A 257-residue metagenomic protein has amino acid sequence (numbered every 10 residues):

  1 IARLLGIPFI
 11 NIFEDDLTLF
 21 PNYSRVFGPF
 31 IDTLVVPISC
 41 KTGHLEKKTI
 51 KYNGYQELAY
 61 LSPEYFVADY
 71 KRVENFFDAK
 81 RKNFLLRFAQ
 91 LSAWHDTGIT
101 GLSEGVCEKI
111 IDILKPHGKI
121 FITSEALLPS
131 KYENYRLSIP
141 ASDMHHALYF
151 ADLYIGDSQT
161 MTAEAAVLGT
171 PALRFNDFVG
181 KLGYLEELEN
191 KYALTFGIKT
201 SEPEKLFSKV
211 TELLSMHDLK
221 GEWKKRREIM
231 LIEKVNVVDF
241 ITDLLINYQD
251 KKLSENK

Functional and structural regions predicted by a protein language model:
I1, N11-I12, M144-Y184: A donor-sugar binding/catalytic signature common to diverse glycosyltransferases and related nucleotide-sugar
I1-L45: Active-site and donor-binding regions of nucleotide-sugar-utilizing enzymes
L4, L86-L91, E108-A141: Catalytic donor nucleotide-activated moiety binding site of glycosyltransferases and closely related
I7, E46-E57, S130-S142: Active-site regions of enzymes building and remodeling cell-envelope glycoconjugates
V26-G28, I113, H146-A147: Structural alpha-helical scaffold elements that stabilize or flank donor/cofactor-binding regions in carbohydrate
I31-G101: A nucleotide-sugar donor-handling region in carbohydrate enzymes
V167-K225: Catalytic binding pocket for nucleotide-activated donors in carbohydrate/polymer assembly enzymes
S215-K257: C-terminal amphipathic helix plus adjacent low-complexity, charged tail appended to glycosyltransferase catalytic
